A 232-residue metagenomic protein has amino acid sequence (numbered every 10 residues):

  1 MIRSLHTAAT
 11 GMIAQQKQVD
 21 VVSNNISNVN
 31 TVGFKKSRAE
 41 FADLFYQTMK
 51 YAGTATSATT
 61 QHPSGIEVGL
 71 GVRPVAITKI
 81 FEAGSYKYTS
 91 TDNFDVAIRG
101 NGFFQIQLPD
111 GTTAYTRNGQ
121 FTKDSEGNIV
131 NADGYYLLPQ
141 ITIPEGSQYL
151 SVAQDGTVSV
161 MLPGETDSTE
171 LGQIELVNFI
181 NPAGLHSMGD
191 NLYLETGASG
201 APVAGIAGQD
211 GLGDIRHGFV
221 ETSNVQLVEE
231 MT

Functional and structural regions predicted by a protein language model:
M1-T232: Amphipathic alpha-helical polymerization modules
